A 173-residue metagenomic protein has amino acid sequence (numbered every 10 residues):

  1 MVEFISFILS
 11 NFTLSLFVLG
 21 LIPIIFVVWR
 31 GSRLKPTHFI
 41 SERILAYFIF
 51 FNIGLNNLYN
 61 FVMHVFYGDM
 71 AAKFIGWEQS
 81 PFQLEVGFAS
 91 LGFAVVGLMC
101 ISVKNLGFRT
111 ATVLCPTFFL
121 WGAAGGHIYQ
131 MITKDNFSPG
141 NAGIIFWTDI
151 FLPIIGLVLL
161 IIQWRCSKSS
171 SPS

Functional and structural regions predicted by a protein language model:
M1-I24, D149: Hydrophobic transmembrane alpha-helical segments in integral membrane proteins
S6-L9, A72-Q83, N136-T148: Non-cytosolic membrane-interface motifs at loop->transmembrane helix junctions
I24-V28, M99-C100, P153-S170: Membrane-water interface at the C-terminal end of transmembrane alpha helices
S32-F48, V103-F108, S169: Membrane-interface helix-boundary motifs at transmembrane edges
F48-I53, G76-G92: A loop-to-helix transmembrane entry motif
L58-Q79: Membrane-helix boundary elements
A89-F93, T112-Y129, L152-G156: Hydrophobic alpha-helical membrane segments
I101-T110, G125-A142: Membrane-helix boundary connector in multi-pass membrane proteins
